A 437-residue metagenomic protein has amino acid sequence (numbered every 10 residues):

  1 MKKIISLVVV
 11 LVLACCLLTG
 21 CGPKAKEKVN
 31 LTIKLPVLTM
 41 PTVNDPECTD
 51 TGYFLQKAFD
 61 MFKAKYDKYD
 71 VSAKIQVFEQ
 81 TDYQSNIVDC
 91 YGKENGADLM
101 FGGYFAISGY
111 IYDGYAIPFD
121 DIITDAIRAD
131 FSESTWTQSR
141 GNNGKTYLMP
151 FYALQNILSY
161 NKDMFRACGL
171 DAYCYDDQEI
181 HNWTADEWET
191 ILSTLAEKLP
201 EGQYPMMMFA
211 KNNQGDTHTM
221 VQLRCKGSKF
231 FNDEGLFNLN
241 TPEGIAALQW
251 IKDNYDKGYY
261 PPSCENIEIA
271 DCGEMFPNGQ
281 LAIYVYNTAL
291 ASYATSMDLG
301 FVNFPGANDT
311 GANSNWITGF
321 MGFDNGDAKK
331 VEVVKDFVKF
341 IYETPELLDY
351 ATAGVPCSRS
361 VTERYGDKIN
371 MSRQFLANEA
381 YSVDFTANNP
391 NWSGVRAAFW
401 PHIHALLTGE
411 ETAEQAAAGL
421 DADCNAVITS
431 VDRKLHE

Functional and structural regions predicted by a protein language model:
I4-G22: Sec-dependent N-terminal signal peptides of Gram-positive bacterial secreted proteins and lipoproteins
S6, C21-Y112, R128, A172 (+3 more regions): Conserved N-terminal structural module of periplasmic/extracytoplasmic solute-binding proteins
A64, Y69-S72, R140, K145 (+3 more regions): Extracytoplasmic/periplasmic substrate-recognition and gating elements
F78-N86, E201-A210, Q222-S296, F304 (+2 more regions): Extracytoplasmic ligand-binding clamshell segments of periplasmic binding protein
Q84-G96, D113, F165, E187-L195 (+4 more regions): Short helices/loops that flank or line small-molecule/ion binding pockets
G102-I157, R166, D186, H218 (+4 more regions): Hinge/lid segment of periplasmic solute-binding proteins
T124-I127, R140-Q214, K229-S263, N325-G326 (+2 more regions): Helix-loop-helix "hinge/cap" segment bordering the ligand-binding cleft or interdomain interface
V302, Y350-A405, S430-E437: Long, aromatic- and glycine/proline-rich binding clefts that accommodate carbohydrate-like moieties
